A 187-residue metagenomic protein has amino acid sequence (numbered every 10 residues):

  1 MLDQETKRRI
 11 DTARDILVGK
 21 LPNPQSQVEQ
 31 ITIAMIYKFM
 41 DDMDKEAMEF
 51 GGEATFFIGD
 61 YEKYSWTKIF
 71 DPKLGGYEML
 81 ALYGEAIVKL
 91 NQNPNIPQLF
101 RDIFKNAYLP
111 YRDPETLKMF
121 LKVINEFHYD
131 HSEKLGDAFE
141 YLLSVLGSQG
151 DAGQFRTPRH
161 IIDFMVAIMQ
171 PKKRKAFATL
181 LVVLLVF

Functional and structural regions predicted by a protein language model:
M1-K173: Non-catalytic, mostly N-terminal accessory regions of nucleic-acid modification and defense proteins
H160, L185-F187: Conserved SAM/SAH-binding loop-helix junction of Class I S-adenosyl-L-methionine-dependent methyltransferases
K172-L184: Conserved class I S-adenosyl-L-methionine
